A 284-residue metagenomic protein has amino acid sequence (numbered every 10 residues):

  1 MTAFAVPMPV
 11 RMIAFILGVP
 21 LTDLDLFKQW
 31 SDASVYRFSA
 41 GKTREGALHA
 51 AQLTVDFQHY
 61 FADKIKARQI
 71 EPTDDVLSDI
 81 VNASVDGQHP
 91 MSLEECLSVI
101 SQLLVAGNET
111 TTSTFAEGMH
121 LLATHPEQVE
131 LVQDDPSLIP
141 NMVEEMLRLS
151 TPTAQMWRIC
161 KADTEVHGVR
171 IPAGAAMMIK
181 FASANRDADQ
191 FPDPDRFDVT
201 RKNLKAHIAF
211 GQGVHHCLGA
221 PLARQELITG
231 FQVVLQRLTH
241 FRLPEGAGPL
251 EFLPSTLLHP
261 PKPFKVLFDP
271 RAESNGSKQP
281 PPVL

Functional and structural regions predicted by a protein language model:
M1-L284: Cytochrome P450
